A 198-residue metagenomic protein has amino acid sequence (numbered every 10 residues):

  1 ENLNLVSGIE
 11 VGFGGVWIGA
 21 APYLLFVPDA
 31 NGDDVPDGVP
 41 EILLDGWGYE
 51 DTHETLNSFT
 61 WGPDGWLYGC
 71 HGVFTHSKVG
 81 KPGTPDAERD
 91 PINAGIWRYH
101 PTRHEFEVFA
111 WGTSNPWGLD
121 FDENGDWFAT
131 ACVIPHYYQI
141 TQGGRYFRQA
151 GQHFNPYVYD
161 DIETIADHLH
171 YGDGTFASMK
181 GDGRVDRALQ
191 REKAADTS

Functional and structural regions predicted by a protein language model:
E1-S198: Beta-propeller blade termini and top-face loops
